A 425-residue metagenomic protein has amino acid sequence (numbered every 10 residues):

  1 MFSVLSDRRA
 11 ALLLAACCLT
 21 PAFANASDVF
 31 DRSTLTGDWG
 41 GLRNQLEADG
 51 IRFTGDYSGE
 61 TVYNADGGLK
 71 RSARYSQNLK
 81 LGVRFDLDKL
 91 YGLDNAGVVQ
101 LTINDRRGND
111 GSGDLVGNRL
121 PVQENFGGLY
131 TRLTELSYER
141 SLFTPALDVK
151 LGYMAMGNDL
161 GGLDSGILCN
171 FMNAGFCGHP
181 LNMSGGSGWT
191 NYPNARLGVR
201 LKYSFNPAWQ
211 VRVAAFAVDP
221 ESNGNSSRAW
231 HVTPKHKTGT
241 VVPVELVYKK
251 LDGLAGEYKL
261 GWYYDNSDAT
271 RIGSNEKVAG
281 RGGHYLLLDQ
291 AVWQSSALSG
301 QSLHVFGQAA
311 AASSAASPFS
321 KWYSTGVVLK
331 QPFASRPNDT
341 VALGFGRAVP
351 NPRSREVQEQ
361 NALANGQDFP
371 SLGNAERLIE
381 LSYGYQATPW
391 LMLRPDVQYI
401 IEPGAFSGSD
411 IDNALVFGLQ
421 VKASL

Functional and structural regions predicted by a protein language model:
N25, F30, G37-F53, D86-V99 (+6 more regions): Short loop/turn motifs that connect adjacent beta-strands in outer-membrane beta-barrel proteins
G55, L81-F85, L136-R140, V199-Y203 (+6 more regions): Residues on the lipid-exposed face of transmembrane beta-strands in outer-membrane beta-barrel proteins
G55-T61, V99-D105, V149-A155, V213-A217 (+6 more regions): Transmembrane beta-barrel strands of outer-membrane/channel proteins
L69-S76, N125-G128, W189-N191, V232-T238 (+4 more regions): Replace "Gram-negative outer membrane beta-barrel proteins" with "bacterial and organellar outer membrane beta-barrel
S72, S76-P220, S317-K321, Q331-V357: Outer membrane beta-barrel
N182-S313, L329: Signature for the C-terminal beta-barrel architecture of outer-membrane proteins
S226-K235, E245-V247, G261-V278, Q294 (+1 more regions): Outer membrane beta-barrel transmembrane domains
I411-L425: Outer-membrane beta-barrel "beta-signal"
